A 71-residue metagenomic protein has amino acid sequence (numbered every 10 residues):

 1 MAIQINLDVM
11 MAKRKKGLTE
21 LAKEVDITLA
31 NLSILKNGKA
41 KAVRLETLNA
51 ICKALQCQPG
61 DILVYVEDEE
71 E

Functional and structural regions predicted by a protein language model:
M1-K16: A short, Lys/Arg-rich alpha-helix, primarily the initiator
D8, T19, N49: Residues within the helices of the helix-turn-helix
M11, A22, C52: The alpha-helix within a helix-turn-helix
K16-I34: Short alpha-helical DNA-recognition segment
N31-I34, T47, D61: Residue-level recognition of specific faces of alpha-helices
I34, K41, L63-E71: Short, charged recognition helix plus adjacent turn of helix-turn-helix-like nucleic-acid-binding domains
K39-A50: Short, basic-rich loop-to-helix N-cap that marks the start of a DNA-contacting helix
